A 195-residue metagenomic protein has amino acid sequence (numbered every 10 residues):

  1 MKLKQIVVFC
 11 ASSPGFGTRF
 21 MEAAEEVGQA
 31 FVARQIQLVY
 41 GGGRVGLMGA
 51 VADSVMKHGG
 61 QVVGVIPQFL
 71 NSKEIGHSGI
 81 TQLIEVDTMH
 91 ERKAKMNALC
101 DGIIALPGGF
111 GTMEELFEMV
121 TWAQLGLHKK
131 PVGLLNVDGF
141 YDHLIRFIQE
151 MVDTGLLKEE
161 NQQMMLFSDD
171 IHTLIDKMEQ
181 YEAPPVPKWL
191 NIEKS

Functional and structural regions predicted by a protein language model:
M1-L99, V137-H172, E182-S195: A cross-family phosphate/adenosyl-ligand binding-site feature
K2, G126-H128: Short loop/turn segments at connectors of secondary-structure elements within structured domains
Q82, K129-K130: Short acidic capping loops at alpha-helix termini that bridge into adjacent secondary structure
E91-G126, G133, P184-W189: Active-site/ligand-binding-proximal alpha/beta "capping" segment
L106-P107, P131-L135, Q162-M165: Flexible, glycine/proline-enriched loop segments at strand-loop-helix junctions that form or flank small-ligand binding
M178: Hydrophobic "lid"/C-terminal helical patch of Rossmann-like NAD(P)-dependent dehydrogenase/epimerase domains
